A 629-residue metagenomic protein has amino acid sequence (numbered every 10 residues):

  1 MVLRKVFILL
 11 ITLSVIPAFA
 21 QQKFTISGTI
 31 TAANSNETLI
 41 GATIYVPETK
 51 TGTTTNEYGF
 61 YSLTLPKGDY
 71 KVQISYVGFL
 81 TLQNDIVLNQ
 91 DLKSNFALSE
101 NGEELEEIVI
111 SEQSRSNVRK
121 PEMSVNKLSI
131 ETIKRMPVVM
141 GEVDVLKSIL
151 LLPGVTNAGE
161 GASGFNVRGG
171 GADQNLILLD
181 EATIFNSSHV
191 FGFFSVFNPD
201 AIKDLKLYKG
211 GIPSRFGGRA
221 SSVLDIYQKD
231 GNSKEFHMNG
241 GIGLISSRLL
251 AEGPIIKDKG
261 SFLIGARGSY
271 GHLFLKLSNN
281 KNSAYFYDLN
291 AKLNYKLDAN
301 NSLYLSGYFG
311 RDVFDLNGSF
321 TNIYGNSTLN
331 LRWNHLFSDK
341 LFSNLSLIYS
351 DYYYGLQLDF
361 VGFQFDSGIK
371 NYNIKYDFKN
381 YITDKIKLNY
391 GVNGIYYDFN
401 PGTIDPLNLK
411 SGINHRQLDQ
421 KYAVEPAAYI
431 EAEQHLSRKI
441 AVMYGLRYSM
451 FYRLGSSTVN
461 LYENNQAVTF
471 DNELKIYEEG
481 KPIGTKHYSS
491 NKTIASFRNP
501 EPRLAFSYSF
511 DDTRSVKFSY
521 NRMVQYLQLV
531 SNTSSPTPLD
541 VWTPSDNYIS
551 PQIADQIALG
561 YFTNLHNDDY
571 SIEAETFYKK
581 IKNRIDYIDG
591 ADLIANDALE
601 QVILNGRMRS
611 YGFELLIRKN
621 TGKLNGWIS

Functional and structural regions predicted by a protein language model:
T29-S35, A42-P47, S75-F79, N89-E142 (+4 more regions): Short, acidic, small-residue-rich periplasmic hinge/interaction motif at the N-terminus of Gram-negative outer-membrane
T49-F60, N499: Short, acidic Ser/Thr/Gly-rich low-complexity loop/linker segments typical of extracellular and cell-surface proteins
L80, S111, S116-P213, V223 (+2 more regions): Periplasmic N-terminal accessory/gating domains of Gram-negative outer-membrane beta-barrel systems
L176, D204-R215, S221-K229, F236-K281 (+3 more regions): Predominantly transmembrane beta-strands of Gram-negative outer membrane beta-barrel pores used for transport
M238-I242, I264-Y270, L305-F309, L345-D351 (+7 more regions): Transmembrane beta-barrel strands of outer-membrane/channel proteins
F286-T403, S571-E573: Outer-membrane beta-barrel domain signature, strongest for Gram-negative TonB-dependent receptors and also present
Y353, D398-K410, N414, Y452 (+7 more regions): Surface-exposed extracellular loop regions of Gram-negative outer-membrane beta-barrel proteins, predominantly
N371-N373, Q417, E425, P544-S550 (+2 more regions): Outer membrane beta-barrel strand-and-loop segments of large Gram-negative receptors, especially TonB-dependent
